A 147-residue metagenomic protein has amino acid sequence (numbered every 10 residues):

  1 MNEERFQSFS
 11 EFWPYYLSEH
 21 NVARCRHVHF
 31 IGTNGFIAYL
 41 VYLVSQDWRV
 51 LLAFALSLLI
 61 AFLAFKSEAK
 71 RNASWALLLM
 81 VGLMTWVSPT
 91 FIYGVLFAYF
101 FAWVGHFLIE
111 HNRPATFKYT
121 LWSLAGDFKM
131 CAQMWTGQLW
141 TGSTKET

Functional and structural regions predicted by a protein language model:
M1-Y15, F107-T147: Membrane-proximal soluble regions of multi-pass membrane proteins
Q7-S10, Y15-L17, S74-W75, F91-Y93: Short hydrophobic/aromatic segments of transmembrane alpha-helices and their interfaces
S10-L43, A64-F65, R113: Membrane interfacial helix-start motif at the N-side
V22, V87-S88, G105: Short, solvent-exposed helix-helix connector turns and helix-capping sites enriched in acidic/polar residues
I31-V41, Y93, F97, F101 (+1 more regions): Lipid-exposed faces of alpha-helical membrane segments in multi-pass integral membrane proteins
V41-Y93: Transmembrane alpha-helices
L58-K66, V95-P114: Transmembrane alpha-helical segments that form the membrane-embedded catalytic/substrate-channel core of multi-pass
